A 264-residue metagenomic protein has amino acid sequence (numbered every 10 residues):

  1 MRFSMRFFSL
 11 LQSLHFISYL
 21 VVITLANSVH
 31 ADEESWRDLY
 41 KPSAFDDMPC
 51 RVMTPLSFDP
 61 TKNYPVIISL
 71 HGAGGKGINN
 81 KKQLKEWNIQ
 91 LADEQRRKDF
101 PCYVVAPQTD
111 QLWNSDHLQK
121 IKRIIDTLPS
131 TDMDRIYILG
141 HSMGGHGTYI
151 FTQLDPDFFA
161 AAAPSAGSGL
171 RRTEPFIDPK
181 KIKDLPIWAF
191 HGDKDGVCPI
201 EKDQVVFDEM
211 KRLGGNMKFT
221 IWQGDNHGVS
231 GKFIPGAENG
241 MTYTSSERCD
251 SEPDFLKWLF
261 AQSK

Functional and structural regions predicted by a protein language model:
S28-V66, H146, F151, F207-D208 (+3 more regions): A domain-start/cap signature at the N-terminus of enzymes
S57-K62, W113-M143, P156: Gly/Ser-rich "nucleophile elbow"/oxyanion-hole loop immediately N-terminal to the catalytic nucleophile in hydrolases
V66, L70-Q119: Active-site machinery of serine-nucleophile hydrolases
L70-G72, A166, H191: The conserved beta1-alpha1 loop
K82-Q95, Q119-I121, H146, S168-K180: Alpha-helical scaffolding within the catalytic cores of extracellular/periplasmic polymer-degrading hydrolases
F100-C102, I182-I187: Short, proline-enriched alpha-helix->beta-strand connector loops that line the catalytic pocket of alpha/beta-hydrolase
D134-K181: Primarily recognizes the serine-hydrolase "nucleophile elbow" in alpha/beta-hydrolase and SGNH/GDSL folds
F190, G196, E201-F207, K211-K264: C-terminal catalytic histidine-bearing segment of alpha/beta-hydrolase fold enzymes
